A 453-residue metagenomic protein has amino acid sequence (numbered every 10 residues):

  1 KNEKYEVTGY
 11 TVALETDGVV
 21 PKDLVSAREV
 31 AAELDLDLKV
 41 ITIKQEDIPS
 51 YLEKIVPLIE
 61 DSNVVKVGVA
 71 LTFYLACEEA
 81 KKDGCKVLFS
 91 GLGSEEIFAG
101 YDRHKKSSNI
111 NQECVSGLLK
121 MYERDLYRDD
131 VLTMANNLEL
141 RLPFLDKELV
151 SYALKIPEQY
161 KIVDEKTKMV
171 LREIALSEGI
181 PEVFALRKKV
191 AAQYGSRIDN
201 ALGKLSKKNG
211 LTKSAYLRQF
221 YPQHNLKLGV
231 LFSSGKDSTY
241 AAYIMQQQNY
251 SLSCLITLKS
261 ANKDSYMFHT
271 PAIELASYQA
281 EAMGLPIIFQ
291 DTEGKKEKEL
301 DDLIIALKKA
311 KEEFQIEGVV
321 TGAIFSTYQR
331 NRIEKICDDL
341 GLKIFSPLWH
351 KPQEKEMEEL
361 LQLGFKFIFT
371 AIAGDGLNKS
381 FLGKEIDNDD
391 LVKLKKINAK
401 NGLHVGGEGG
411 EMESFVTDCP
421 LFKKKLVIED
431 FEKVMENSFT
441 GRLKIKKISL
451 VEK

Functional and structural regions predicted by a protein language model:
K1-L34, L226-E274, M283: ATP-dependent adenylation/pyrophosphate-handling site
T8-A13, V40-T42, F89-S90, L154: Short beta-strand segments
V20-R28, P49, R172, H269-S277 (+1 more regions): Short, surface-exposed alpha-helical segments at coil->helix boundaries
L24-I59, L92, E148, I273 (+2 more regions): A conserved beta-strand->alpha-helix junction
V40, E46-R103, M121-R128, L211-Q219 (+3 more regions): Conserved adenosine/adenylate-binding substructure
V87-E113, L119-L211, A280, W349 (+2 more regions): Mid-to-C-terminal catalytic subdomains of enzymes that bind/position adenosyl phosphate moieties or nucleic-acid
S108, G179-S253, K343, E385-K453: Peripheral terminal appendages
L340-P352: Short, acidic/small-residue loops that bind anionic groups at enzyme active sites
